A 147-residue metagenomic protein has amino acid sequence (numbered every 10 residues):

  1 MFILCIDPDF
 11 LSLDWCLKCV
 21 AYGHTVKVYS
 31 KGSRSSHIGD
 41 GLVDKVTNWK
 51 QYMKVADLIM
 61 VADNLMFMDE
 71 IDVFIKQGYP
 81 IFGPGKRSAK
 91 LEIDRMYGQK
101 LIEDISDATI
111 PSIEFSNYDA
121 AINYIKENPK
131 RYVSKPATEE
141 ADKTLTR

Functional and structural regions predicted by a protein language model:
F2, T25-K27: Residues at the starts of beta-strands that form the adenosine-phosphate
I3-D14: Glycine-rich adenosine-cofactor-binding loop
L4-C5, I59-M60, V133: Structural motif
D7, S30, P84-K86: Short beta->alpha connector loops at strand-helix junctions that form conserved, small/polar/Pro-enriched
L17, A21, V28-K50: N-terminal beta-loop-helix "entrance" segment that forms/cooperates in small-molecule cofactor or anionic ligand
G39-K130, E139-D142: Conserved N-proximal alpha/beta basic substrate-recognition cap immediately N-terminal to, or forming the N-lobe
T146-R147: Internal nucleotide-binding/catalytic subdomain
